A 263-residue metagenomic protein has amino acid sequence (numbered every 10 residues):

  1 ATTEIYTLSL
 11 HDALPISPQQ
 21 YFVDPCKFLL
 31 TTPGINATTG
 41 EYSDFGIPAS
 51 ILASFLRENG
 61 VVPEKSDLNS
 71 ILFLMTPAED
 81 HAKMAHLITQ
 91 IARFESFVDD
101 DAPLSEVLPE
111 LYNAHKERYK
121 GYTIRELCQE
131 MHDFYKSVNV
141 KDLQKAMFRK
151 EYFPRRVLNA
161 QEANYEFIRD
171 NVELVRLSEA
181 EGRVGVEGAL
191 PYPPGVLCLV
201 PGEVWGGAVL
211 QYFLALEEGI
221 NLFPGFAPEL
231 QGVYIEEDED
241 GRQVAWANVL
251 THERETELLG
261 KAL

Functional and structural regions predicted by a protein language model:
A1, L8-L263: Non-catalytic terminal extensions of PLP-dependent enzymes
